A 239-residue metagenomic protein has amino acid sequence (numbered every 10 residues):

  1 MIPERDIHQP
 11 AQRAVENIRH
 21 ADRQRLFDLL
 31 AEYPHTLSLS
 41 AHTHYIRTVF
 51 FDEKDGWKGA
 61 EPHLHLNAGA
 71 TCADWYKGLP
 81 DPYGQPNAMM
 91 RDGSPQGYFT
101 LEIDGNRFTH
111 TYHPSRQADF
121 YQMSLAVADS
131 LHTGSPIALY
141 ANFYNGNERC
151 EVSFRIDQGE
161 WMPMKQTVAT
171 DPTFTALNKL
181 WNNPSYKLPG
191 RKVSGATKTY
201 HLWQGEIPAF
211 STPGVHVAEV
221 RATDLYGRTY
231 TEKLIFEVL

Functional and structural regions predicted by a protein language model:
M1-L64, G97, I137: His/acidic metal-ligating clusters that form di-metal
H42-T43, G69, I156: Residues that line or immediately flank small-molecule/substrate-binding pockets and catalytic motifs
T48, P163-M164: Residue-level detector of high-confidence beta-strand sites
G56-G146, C150-S153, E206-P208, H216-L239: Binuclear metal-dependent phosphoesterase catalytic core
R155-M162: Change "in extracellular beta-sheet-rich domains … of secreted and cell-surface proteins" to "in beta-sheet-rich domains
D171-E206: Aromatic sugar-binding surface patches on proteins that engage polysaccharides or sugar-phosphate polymers
